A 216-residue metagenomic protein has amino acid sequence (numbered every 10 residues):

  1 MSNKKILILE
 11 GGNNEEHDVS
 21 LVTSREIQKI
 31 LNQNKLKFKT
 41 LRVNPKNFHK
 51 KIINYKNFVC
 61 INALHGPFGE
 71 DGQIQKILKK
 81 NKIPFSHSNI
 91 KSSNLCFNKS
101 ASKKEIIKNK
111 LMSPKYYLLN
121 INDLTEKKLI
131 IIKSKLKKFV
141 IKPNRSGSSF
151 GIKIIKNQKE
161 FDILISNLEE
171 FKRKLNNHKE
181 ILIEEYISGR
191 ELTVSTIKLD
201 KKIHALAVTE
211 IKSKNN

Functional and structural regions predicted by a protein language model:
M1-K91, L95-F97, A101, N120-K128: ATP-binding N-terminal substructure of ATP-dependent carboxylate-amine bond-forming enzymes
S20, K115-L118, F139-N167, E191-T193: Glycine-rich phosphate-binding loop of ATP-grasp-fold ATP-dependent ligases
K79, K103-I107, I131-K135, Q158 (+1 more regions): Short, hinge-like loop/turn segments at secondary-structure boundaries
N98-Y117: Short, glycine-/small-residue-rich phosphate/pyrophosphate-handling segment
I106-I107, I132-I152, K174-S188: ATP-grasp fold ATP-binding core
K156-N216: Phosphate-binding site of ATP-dependent enzymes
